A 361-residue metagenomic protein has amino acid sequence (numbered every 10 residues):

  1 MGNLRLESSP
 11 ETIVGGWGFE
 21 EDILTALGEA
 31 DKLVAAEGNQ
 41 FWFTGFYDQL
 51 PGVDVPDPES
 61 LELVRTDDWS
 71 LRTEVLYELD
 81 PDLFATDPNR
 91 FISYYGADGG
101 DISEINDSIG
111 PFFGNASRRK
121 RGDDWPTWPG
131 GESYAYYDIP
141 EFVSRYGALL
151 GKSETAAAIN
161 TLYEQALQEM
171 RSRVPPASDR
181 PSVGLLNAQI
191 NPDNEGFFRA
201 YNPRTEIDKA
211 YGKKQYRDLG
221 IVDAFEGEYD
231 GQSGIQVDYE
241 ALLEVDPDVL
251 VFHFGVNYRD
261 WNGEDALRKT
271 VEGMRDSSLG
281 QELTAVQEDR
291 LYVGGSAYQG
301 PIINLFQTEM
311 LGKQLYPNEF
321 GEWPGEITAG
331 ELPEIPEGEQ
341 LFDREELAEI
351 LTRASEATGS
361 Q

Functional and structural regions predicted by a protein language model:
M1-D22: Extracytoplasmic low-complexity, Pro/Thr/Ser/Ala/Gly-rich segments that lie immediately after a secretion/anchoring
N3, E7-P10, G52-V64, S153 (+1 more regions): A local structural motif
N3, G100-G196, G294-A357: Extracytoplasmic substrate-binding proteins
E11, E29-L33, D80-L83, S108-F113 (+3 more regions): Loop/turn elements at helix/coil->beta-strand transitions in domains of secreted/extracellular proteins
W17-P111, I221-A224, N257-W261: A short, structured surface patch at a secondary-structure boundary
G18-F19, T25-E29, E78-P81, N89-R90 (+9 more regions): Sec-exported extracytoplasmic/periplasmic mature domains
P56-L61, E226-V237, A241, V245 (+4 more regions): Acidic/histidine-enriched, beta-strand-rich ligand/metal-binding domains
G196-S233: Alpha-helical, coiled-coil/dimerization segments enriched in small aliphatic residues
